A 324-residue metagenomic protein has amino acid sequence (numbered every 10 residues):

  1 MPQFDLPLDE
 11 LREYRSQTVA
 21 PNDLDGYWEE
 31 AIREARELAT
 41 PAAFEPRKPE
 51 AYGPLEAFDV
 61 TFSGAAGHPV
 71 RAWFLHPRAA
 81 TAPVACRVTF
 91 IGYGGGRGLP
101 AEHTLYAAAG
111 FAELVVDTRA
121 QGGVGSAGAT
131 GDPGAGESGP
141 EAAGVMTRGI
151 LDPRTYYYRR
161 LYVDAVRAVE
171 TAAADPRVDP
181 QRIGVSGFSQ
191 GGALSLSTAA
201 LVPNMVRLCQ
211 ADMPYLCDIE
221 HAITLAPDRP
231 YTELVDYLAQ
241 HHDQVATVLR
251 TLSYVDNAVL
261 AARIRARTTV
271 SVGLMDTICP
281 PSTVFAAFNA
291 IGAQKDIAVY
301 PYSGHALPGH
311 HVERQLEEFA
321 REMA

Functional and structural regions predicted by a protein language model:
M1-L55: N-terminal targeting or regulatory segments adjacent to alpha/beta-hydrolase or S9 domains
A72-H76, A82-Y93, E113: Short beta-strand element of the alpha/beta-hydrolase
G98, T104-L105, F111-V163: Cap/lid segment of the alpha/beta-hydrolase catalytic domain
G144-F188: Gly/Ser-rich "nucleophile elbow"/oxyanion-hole loop immediately N-terminal to the catalytic nucleophile in hydrolases
L196-H242, V299: Hydrolase active-site cap/lid region
I264, V270-V272: Short beta-strand/loop motif that positions the catalytic acidic residue of the alpha/beta-hydrolase fold
L274-C279, A306: Acidic catalytic loop of the alpha/beta-hydrolase fold
Q294-R314: Histidine-bearing beta->alpha loop at or near hydrolase active sites
